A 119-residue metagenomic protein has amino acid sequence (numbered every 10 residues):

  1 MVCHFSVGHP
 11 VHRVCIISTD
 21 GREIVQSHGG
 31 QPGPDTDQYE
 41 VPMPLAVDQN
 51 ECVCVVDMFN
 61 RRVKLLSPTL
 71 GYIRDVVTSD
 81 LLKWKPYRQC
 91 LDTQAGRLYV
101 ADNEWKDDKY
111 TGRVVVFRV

Functional and structural regions predicted by a protein language model:
M1-V119: Eukaryotic scaffold repeat domains enriched in small/polar residues
